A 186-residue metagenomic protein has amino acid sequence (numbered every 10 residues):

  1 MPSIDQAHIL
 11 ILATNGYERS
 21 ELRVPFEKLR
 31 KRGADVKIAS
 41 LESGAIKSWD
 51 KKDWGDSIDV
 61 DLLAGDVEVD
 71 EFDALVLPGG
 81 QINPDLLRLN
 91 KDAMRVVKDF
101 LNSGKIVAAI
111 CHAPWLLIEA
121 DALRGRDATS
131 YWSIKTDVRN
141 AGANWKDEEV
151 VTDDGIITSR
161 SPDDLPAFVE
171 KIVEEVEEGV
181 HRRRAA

Functional and structural regions predicted by a protein language model:
M1-S103, V107, W115-A122, K135-A186: Extended, subdomain-level signal for the structured scaffold at the beginning of enzyme domains
C111: Catalytic nucleophile serine of serine hydrolases, specifically the conserved "nucleophile elbow" pentapeptide
G125: Exposed beta-strand and adjacent loop surfaces of beta-rich binding modules that mediate intermolecular recognition
A128: Anionic-ligand binding patches
